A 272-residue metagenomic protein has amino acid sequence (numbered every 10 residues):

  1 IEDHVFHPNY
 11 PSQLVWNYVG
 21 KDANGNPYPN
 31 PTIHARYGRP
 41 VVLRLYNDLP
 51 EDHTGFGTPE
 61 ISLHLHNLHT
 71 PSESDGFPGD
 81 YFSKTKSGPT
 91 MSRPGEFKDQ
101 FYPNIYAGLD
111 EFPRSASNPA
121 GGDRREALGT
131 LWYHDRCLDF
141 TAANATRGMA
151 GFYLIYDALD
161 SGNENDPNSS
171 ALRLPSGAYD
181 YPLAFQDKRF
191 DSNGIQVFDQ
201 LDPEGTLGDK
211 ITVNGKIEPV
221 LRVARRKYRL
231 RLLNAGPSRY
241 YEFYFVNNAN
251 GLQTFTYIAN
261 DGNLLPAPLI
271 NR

Functional and structural regions predicted by a protein language model:
P8-Y10, R44, E51-S62, R147 (+1 more regions): Short, hydrophobic/aromatic beta-strand segments
Q13-I33, D209-P219: N-terminal edge beta-strand
A35-Y37, A127, A224-R225: Surface-exposed loops/turns
G38, Y46-P50, L233-S238: Short solvent-exposed strand-capping/beta-turn motif centered on an Asx-Ser/Thr pair
L43, L63, D135, L183 (+1 more regions): Divalent metal-coordination and catalytic microenvironments
D48-N163, L269-R272: Extracellular/periplasmic metallocenter environments
T70-R93, F101, F185-R272: Histidine- and aromatic-rich segments of cupredoxin/plastocyanin-like copper-binding domains
D157-G177: Low-complexity, Pro/Ser/Thr- and charge-rich linker/hinge segments at domain boundaries
